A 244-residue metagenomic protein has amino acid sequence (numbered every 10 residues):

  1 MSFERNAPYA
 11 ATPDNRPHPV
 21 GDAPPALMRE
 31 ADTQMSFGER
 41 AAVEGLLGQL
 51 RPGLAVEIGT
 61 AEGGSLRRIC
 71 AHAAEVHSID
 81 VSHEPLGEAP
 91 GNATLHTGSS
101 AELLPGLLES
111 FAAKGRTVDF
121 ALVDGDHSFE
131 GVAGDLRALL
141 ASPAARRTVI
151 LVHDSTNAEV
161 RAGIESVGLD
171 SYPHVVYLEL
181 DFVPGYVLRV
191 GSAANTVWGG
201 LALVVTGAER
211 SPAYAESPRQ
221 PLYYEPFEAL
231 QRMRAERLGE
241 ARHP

Functional and structural regions predicted by a protein language model:
M1-L122, D126-P244: A short alpha-helical cap/connector motif
